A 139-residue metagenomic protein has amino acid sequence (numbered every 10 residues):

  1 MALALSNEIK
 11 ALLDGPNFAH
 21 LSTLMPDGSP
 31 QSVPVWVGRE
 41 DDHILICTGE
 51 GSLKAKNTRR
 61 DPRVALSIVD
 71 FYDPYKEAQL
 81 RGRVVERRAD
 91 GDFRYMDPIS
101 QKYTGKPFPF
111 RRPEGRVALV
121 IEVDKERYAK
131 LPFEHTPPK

Functional and structural regions predicted by a protein language model:
M1-F18, K139: Extreme N-terminal tail/first-helix region
A2-A4, K76-K139: Charged, gly/pro-rich active-site loop segments
L5-I9, K54, Y95: Hydrophobic alpha-helical segments typical of transmembrane helices and their membrane-interface/capping positions
I9, N17, D42, K76 (+1 more regions): A generic secondary-structure signal marking the coil-to-beta-strand transition
P16-E50, T58, A65-I68, Q79: Short beta-strand segments
D27-S29, D70-P74, R112-P113: A short beta-turn/loop motif at secondary-structure boundaries
S52-K54, D73: Short, surface-exposed beta-strand-loop junctions and turns on beta-sheet-rich folds
